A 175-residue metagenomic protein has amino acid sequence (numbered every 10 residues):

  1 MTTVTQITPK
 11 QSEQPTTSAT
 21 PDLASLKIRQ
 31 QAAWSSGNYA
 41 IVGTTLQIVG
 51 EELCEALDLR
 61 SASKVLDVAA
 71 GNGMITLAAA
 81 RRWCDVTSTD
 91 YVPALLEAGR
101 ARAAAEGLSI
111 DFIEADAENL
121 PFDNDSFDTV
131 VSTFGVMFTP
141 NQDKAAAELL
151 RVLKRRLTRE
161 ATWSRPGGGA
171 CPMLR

Functional and structural regions predicted by a protein language model:
T2-S35: N-terminal, positively charged/glycine-rich alpha-helical extensions of SAM-dependent methyltransferases
S35-I41: Class I SAM-dependent methyltransferase Rossmann-like catalytic core, especially the SAM/SAH-binding loop
T44-S63: Conserved alpha-helix/loop element of class I SAM-dependent methyltransferases that forms part of the SAM/SAH-binding
K64-N119, T129, K144: Class I SAM-dependent methyltransferase SAM/SAH-binding core
T129-Q142: A short SAM/SAH-binding and catalytic strip from SAM-dependent methyltransferases
D143-T158: A short glycine-rich, Lys/Arg-flanked "PGG" loop and its adjoining helix->strand segment in the class I
T158-R175: Conserved class I S-adenosyl-L-methionine
